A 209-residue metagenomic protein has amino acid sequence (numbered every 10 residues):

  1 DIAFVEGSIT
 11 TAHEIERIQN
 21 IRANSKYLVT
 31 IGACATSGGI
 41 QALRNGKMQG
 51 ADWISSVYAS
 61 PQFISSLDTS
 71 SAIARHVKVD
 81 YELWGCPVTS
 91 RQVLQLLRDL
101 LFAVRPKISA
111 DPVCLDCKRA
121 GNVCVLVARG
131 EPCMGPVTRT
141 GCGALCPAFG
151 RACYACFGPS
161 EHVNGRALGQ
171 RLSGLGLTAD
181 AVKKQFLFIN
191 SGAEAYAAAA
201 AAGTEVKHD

Functional and structural regions predicted by a protein language model:
D1-F4, E14-I15, Q19-Y27, G50-D209: Iron-sulfur (Fe-S) cluster-binding modules
G7-I9, A33: Short glycine-/small-residue-rich Rossmann-like dinucleotide-binding loops
V29-I31: Active-site neighborhood of phospho(di)ester-bond hydrolases with catalytic His/Asp-centered motifs
C34-G39: Short gly/pro/ser/thr-enriched loop/turn and capping motifs at secondary-structure boundaries
R44: Portal/gating segments that form or line small-molecule/metal binding sites
K47: Short beta-strand elements at the ligand-binding edges of bilobed clamshell
